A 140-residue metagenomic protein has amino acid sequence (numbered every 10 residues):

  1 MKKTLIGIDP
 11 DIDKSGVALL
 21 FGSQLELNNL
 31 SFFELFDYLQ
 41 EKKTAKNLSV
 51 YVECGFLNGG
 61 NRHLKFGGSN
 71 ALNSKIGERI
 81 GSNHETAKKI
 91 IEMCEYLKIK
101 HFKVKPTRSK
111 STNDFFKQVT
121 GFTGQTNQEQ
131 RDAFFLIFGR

Functional and structural regions predicted by a protein language model:
M1-R140: Phosphate- and other anionic-substrate recognition elements at nucleic-acid/protein interfaces
